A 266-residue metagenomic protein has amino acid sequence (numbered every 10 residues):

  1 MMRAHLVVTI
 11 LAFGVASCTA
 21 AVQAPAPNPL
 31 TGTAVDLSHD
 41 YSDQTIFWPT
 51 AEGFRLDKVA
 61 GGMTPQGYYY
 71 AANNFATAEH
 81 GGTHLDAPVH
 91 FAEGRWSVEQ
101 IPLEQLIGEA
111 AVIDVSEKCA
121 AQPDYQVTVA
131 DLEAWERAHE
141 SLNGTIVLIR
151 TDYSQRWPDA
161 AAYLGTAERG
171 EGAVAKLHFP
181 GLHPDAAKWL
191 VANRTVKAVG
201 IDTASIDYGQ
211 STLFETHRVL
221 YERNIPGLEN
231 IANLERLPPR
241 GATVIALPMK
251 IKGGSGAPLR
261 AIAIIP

Functional and structural regions predicted by a protein language model:
M1-M2: N-terminal secretory signal peptides that target proteins for export/translocation
H5-S17: Bacterial N-terminal signal peptides
T19-P266: Active-/binding-site microenvironments in catalytic and ligand-binding cores
